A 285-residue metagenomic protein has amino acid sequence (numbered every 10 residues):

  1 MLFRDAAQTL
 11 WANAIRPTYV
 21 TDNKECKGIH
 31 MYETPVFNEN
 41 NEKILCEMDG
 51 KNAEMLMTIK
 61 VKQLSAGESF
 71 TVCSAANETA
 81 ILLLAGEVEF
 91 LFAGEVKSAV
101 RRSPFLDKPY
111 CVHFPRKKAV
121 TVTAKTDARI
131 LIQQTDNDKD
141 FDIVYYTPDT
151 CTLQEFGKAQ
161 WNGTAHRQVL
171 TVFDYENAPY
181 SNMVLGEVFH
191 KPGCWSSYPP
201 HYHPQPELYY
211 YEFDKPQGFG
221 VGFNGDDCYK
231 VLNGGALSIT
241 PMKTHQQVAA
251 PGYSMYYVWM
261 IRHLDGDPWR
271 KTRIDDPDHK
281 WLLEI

Functional and structural regions predicted by a protein language model:
Q8-T9: Charged/polar low-complexity intrinsically disordered segments
A12-H30: Short, Lys/Arg-enriched N-terminal segments with co-localized hydrophobic residues within the first ~10-30 amino acids
E39-T71, A159-L208: A short glycine-rich, His/Asp/Glu-containing loop-to-beta-strand
I59-V61, A66-T123: Extended, compositionally biased flexible segments
A75-E95, P192-G193, P204-A236, Q247: Glycine- and acidic-residue-biased ligand/ion/polar-headgroup-sensing regions
F105-A119, T123-K125, V231-G252, V258-R262: Conserved metal-binding segment of the jelly-roll/cupin
A128-Q168, F223, V258-I285: Double-stranded beta-helix
